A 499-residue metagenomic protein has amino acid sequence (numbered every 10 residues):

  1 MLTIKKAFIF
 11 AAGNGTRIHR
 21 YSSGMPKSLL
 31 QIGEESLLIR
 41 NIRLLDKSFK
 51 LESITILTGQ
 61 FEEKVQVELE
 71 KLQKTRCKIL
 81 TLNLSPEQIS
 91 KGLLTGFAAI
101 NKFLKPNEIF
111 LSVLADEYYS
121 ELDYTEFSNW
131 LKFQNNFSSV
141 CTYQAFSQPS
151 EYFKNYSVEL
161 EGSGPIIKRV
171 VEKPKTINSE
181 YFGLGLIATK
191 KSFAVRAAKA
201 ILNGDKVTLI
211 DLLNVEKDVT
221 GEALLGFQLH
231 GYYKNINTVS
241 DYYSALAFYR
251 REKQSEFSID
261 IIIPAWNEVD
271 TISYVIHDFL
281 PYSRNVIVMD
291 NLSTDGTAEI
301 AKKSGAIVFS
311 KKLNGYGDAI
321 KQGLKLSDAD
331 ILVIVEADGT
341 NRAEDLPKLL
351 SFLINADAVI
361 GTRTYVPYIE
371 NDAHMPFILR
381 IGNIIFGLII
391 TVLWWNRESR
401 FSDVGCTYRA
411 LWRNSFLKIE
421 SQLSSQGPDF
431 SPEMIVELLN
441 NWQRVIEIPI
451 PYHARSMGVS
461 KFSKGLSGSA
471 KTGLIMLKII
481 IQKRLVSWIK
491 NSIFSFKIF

Functional and structural regions predicted by a protein language model:
M1-I9, R17, E35-S112, V286-V288 (+2 more regions): Conserved N-terminal catalytic core of the sugar/cofactor nucleotidyltransferase
M1-S23, Y249-I263: N-terminal nucleotide-binding beta1-loop-alpha1 segment
L2-A7, N178-S255, L438, I448-P451: Conserved alpha/beta core of the MobA/IspD/sugar-nucleotide pyrophosphorylase nucleotidyltransferase superfamily
S36-L45, W266-P281: Short, well-formed alpha-helical segments that are part of the catalytic scaffolds of diverse glycosyltransferases
V65-Q66, K74-S157, D330-R363: Conserved beta-loop-beta/alpha segment of the NTase-like Rossmann-fold superfamily that binds/positions NTPs
Y119-G204, V215, T220, V359 (+3 more regions): Conserved core of the sugar-phosphate nucleotidyltransferase
F153-P165, K312-N314, D318-K325, A343-P428 (+3 more regions): Acceptor/aglycone-binding surface of glycosyltransferases and processive sugar-polymer synthases
T220-E222, Q228-I259, I263, D270 (+4 more regions): Hydrophobic helical membrane-anchoring modules
